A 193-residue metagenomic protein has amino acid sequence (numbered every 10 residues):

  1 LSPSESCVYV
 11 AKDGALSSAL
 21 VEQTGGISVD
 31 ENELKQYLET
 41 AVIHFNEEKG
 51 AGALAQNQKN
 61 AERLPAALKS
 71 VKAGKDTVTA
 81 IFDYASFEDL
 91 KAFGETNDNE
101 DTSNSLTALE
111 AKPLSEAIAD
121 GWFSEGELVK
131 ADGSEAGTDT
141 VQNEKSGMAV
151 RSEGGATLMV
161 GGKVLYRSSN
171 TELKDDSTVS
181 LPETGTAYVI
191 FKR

Functional and structural regions predicted by a protein language model:
L1-A66: N-terminal Sec/ER secretory leader and immediately downstream segment of secreted/extracellular precursors
A61-R193: Mature, soluble, non-transmembrane domains
